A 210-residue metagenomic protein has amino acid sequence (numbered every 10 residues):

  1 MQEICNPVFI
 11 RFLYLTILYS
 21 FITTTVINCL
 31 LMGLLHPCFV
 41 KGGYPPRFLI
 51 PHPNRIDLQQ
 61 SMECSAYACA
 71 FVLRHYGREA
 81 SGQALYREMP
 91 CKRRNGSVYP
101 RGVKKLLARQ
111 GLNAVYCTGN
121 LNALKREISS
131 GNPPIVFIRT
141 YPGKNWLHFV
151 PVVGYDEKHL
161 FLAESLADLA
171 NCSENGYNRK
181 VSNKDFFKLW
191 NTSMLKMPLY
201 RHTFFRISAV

Functional and structural regions predicted by a protein language model:
F9, L13-T16, S20-N95, T140 (+2 more regions): Active-site-adjacent structural segments surrounding the nucleophilic cysteine of cysteine proteases and isopeptidases
S65-L73, G82-Y86, P100, K104 (+4 more regions): Extracytoplasmic/secreted envelope proteins and their assembly/folding machinery, especially bacterial periplasmic
R93, S129, P133, Y155-V210: Noncatalytic regulatory segments and standalone regulatory/sensor domains
R93-N122: Mid-chain, structured segments of secreted extracytoplasmic proteins
N113-N171: Active-site-adjacent substructure of cysteine-protease-like catalytic cores
